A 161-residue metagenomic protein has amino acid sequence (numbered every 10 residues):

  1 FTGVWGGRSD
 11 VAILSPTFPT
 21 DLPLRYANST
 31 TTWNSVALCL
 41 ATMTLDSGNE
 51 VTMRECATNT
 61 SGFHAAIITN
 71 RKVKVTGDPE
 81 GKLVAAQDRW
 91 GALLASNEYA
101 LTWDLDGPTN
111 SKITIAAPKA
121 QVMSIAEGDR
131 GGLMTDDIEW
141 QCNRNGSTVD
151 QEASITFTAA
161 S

Functional and structural regions predicted by a protein language model:
T2-S161: Signature of extracytoplasmic/envelope-associated structural regions
